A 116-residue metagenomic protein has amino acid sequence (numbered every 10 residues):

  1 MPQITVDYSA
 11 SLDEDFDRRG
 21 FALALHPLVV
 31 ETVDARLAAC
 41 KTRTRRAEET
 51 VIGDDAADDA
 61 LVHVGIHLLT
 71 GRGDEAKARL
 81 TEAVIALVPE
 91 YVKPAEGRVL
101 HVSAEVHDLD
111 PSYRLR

Functional and structural regions predicted by a protein language model:
M1-R116: A domain-level signal for the structural core that forms small-molecule/cofactor-binding pockets and catalytic centers
